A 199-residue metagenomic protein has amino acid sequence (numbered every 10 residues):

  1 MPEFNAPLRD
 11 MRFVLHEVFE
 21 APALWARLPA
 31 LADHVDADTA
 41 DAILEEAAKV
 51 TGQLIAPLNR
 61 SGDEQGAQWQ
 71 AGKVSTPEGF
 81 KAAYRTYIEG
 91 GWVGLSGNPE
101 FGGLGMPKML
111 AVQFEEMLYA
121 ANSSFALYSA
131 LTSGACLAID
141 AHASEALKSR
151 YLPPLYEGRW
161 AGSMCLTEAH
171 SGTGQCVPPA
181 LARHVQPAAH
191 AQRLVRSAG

Functional and structural regions predicted by a protein language model:
M1-A126, A146, R150: Amphipathic, small/basic residue-rich leader segments at the start of a protein or domain
V18, H142, T167-A169: Structured loops at beta-to-helix junctions and adjacent beta-edge loops in soluble globular domains
G97-E100, A130-L131, T167-A169: An acidic- and aromatic-residue-enriched active-site/binding cleft used to recognize and process polar
L104, A146-G199: Glycine-rich, Trp-frequent "lid" loop and neighboring beta-strands that shape and gate the flavin cofactor pocket
K108, V112-E116, S133-A138, M164: Contiguous, well-ordered alpha-helical segments that form the cores/surfaces of helical PPI scaffolds
K108-M109, H142-A143, V177: Short glycine/threonine-rich loop-to-helix capping motif typified by GTGT followed within a few residues by an Asp-Pro
M117, A141, P154: Conserved catalytic core of Hanks-type protein kinase domains
L127-E145: N-terminal glycine-rich flavin-associated loop
